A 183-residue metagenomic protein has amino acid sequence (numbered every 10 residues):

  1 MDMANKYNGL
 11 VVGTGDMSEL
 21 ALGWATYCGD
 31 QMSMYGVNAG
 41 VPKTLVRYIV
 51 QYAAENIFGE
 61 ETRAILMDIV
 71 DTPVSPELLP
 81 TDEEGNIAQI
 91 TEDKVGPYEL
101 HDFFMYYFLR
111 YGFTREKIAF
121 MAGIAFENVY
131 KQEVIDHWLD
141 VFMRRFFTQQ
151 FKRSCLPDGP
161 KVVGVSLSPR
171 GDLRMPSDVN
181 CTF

Functional and structural regions predicted by a protein language model:
M1-F183: ATP/NTP-dependent adenylation/nucleotidyl-transfer catalytic domains that generate, transfer, or process NMP-activated
